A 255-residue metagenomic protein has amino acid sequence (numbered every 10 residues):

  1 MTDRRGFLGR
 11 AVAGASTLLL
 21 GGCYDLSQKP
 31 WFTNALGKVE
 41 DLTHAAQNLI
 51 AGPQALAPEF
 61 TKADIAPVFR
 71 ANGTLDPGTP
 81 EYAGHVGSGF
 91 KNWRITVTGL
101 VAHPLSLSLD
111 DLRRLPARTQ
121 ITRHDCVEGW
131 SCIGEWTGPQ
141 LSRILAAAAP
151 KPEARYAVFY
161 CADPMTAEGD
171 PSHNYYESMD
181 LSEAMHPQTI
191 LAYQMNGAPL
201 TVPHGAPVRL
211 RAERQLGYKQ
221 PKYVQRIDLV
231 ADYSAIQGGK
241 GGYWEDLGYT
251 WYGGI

Functional and structural regions predicted by a protein language model:
M1-G22: N-terminal secretory signal peptides and thylakoid transit peptides that target proteins across membranes
L26-I255: Structured, non-membrane catalytic/scaffold regions adjacent to prosthetic-group chemistry
